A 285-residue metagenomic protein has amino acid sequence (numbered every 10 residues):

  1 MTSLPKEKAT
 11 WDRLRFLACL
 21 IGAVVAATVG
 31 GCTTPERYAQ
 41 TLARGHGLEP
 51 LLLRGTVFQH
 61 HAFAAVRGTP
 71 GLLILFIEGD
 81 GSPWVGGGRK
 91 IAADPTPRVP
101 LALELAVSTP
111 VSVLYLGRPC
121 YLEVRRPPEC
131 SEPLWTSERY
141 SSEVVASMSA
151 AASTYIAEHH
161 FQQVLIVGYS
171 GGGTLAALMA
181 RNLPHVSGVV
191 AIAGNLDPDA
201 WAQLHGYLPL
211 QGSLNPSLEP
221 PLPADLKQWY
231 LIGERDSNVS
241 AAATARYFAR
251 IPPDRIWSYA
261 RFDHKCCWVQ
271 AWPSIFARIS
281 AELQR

Functional and structural regions predicted by a protein language model:
G55-A65: A short loop-to-beta-strand scaffold at the N-terminal edge of the catalytic core in hydrolase folds
R67-Y115: Short, surface-exposed "cap/lid" segments of acyl-processing enzymes
G117-R139: Cap/lid segment of the alpha/beta-hydrolase catalytic domain
S131-I156: Alpha/beta-hydrolase active-site loop
V167-G172, A176: Gly/Ala-rich beta-loop-alpha elbow adjacent to hydrolase catalytic centers
G194, D199-P253, S258-A260: The feature captures the conserved acid-bearing segment of alpha/beta-hydrolase catalytic domains
A242, A249-R285: C-terminal catalytic histidine-bearing segment of alpha/beta-hydrolase fold enzymes
